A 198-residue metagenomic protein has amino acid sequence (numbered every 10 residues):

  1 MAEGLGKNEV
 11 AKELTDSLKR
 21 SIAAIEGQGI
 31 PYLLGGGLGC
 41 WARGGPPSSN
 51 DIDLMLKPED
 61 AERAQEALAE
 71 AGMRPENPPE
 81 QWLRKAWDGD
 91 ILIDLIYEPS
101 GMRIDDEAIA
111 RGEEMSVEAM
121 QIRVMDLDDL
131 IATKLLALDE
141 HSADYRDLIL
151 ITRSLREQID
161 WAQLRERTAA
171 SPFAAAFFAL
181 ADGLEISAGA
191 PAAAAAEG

Functional and structural regions predicted by a protein language model:
M1-G198: Compositionally biased terminal segments of proteins
